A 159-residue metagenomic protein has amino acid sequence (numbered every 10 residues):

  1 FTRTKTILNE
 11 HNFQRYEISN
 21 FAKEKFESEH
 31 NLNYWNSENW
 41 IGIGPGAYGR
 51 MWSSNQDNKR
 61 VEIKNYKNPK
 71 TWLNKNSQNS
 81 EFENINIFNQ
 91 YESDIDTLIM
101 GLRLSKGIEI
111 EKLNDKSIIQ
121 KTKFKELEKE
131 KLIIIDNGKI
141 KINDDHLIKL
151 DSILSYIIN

Functional and structural regions predicted by a protein language model:
F1-K116: C-terminal scaffold of the Radical SAM
R15, Q120, I134-I135: Residue-level detector of short coil/turn "hinge" positions at structural boundaries
E92-M100, K121, L147-D151: Non-catalytic, well-ordered alpha-helical scaffold segments
N114-K129: Short amphipathic alpha-helical interaction segments
E128-G138: A short, conserved structural fragment
K139-N143: Minor-groove-contacting beta-hairpin "wing" of winged helix-turn-helix DNA-binding domains
D145-N159: Short, amphipathic alpha-helical interaction segments positioned at domain boundaries
